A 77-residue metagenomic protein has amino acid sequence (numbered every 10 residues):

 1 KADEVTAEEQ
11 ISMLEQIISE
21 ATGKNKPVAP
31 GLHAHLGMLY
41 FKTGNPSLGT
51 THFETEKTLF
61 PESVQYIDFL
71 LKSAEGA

Functional and structural regions predicted by a protein language model:
K1, V64-A77: TPR/TPR-like alpha-solenoid helical repeat scaffolds
A2-E15: Helix-turn-helix repeat elements of alpha-solenoid scaffolds
P27-V28: Residue signature of alpha-solenoid helical repeat architecture, marking inter-repeat boundaries and helix-start
H35-L36: Structural register within alpha-helical repeat arrays
N45-P61: TPR/TPR-like (Sel1-like) alpha-helical repeat modules
